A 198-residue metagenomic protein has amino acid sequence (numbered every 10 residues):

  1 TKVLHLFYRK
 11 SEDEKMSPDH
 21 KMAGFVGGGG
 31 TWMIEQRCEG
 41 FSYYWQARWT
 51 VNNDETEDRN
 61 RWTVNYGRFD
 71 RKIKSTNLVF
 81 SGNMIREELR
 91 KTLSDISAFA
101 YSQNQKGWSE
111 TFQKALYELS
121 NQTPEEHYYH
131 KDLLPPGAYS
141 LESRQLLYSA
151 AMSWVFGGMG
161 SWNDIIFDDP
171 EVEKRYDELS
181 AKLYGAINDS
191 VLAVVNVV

Functional and structural regions predicted by a protein language model:
T1-G82: Extended, non-transmembrane interaction/recognition domains
K2, K10, K15, K21 (+7 more regions): Context-gated lysine
L4-H5, M22, G40-F41, T63 (+5 more regions): Generic intrinsically disordered, low-complexity segments enriched for polar/acidic and small residues
D13, D19, D54-D58, N65 (+7 more regions): Acidic-enriched, low-complexity/disordered segments with a strong bias for Aspartate over Glutamate
G24-G30, G40, G67, G82 (+6 more regions): Residue-identity detector for glycine
I34, N60, V64, E87 (+4 more regions): Polar/charged alpha-helical tracts
E57-E126: Mixed-charge (acidic/basic) macromolecular-recognition segments
E110-V198: Alpha-helical oligomerization segments
